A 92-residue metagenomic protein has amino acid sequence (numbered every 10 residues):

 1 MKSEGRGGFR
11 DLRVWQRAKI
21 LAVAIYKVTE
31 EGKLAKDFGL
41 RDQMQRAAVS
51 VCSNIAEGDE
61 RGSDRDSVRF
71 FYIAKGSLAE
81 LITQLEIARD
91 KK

Functional and structural regions predicted by a protein language model:
M1-K92: Amphipathic alpha-helical assembly/interaction segments
